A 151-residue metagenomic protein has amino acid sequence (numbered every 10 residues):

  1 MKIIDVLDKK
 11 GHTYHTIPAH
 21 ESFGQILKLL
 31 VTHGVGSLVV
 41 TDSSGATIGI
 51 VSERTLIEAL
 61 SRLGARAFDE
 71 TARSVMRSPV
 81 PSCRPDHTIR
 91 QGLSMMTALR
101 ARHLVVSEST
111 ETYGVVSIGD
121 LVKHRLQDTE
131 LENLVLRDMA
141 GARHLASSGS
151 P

Functional and structural regions predicted by a protein language model:
M1-H12, S52-S82, H87-T97, I118-P151: Tandem CBS (Bateman) regulatory domains
T16-G34, T41-S44, S82-R100, S107: The conserved cystathionine-beta-synthase
E21-H33, L60-V75, T110: Short, charge-rich amphipathic segments
L30-H33, L38-T55, M96, L104-L121: A glycine-centered beta-loop-beta connector
